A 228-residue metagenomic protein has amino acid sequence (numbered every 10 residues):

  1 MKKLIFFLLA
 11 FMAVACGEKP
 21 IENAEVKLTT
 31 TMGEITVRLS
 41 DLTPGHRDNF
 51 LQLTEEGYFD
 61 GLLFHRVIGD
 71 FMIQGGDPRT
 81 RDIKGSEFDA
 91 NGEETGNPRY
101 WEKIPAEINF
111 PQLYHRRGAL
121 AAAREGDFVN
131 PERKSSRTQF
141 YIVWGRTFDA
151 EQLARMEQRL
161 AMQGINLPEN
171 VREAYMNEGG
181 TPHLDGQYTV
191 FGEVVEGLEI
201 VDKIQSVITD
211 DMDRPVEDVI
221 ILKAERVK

Functional and structural regions predicted by a protein language model:
M1-L4: Positively charged n-region of N-terminal signal peptides that target proteins for export
L8-F11, C16-K228: Cyclophilin-like peptidyl-prolyl cis-trans isomerases
